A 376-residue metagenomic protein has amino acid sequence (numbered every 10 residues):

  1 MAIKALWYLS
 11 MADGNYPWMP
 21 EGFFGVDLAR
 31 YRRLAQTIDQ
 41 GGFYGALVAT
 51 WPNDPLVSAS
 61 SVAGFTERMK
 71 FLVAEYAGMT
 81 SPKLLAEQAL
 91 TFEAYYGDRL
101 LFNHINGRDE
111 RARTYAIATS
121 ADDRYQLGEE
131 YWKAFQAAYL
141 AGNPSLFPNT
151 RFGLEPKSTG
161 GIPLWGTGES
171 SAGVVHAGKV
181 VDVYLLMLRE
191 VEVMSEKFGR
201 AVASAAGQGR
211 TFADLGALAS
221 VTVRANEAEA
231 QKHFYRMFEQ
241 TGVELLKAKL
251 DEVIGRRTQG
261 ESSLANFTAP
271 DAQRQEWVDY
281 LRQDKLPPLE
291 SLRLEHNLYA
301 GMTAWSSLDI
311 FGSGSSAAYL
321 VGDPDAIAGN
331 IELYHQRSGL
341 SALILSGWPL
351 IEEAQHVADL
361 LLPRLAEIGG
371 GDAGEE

Functional and structural regions predicted by a protein language model:
M1-R68, G161-I162: N-terminal beta1-alpha1-beta2 module of alpha/beta enzyme domains
A2-M11, Y115-I117, A121-P156, E192-H335 (+1 more regions): An alpha-helical appendage that flanks or caps ligand/catalytic pockets
A5-L9, G45-V48, K70-E75, L100-H104 (+4 more regions): Hydrophobic faces of well-ordered beta-strands that scaffold small-molecule active sites in alpha/beta enzyme cores
L9-A29, A74-K83, S158-E169, V221-R224 (+1 more regions): Active-site mouth loops of central-metabolism enzymes
A29-P52, H176-M187, L333, R337-G339 (+1 more regions): Catalytic domains of carbohydrate-active enzymes, especially glycoside hydrolases
Q36-Q40, A59-E67, A89-L100, H176-K179 (+2 more regions): Acidic (Asp/Glu)-rich catalytic clusters
A46-V57, G78-K83, E190-E196, V223 (+1 more regions): Acidic-and-aromatic substrate-binding clefts and catalytic sites of carbohydrate-active enzymes
L56-Y76, L362-G371: Alpha-helix-loop-beta-strand connector modules within alpha/beta enzyme cores
